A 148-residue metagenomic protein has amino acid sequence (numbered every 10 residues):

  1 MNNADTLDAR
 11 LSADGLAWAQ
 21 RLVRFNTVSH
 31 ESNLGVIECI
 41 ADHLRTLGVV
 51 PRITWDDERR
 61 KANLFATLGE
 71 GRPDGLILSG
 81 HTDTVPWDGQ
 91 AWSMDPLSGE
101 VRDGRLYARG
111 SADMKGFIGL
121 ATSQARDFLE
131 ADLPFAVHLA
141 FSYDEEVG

Functional and structural regions predicted by a protein language model:
N2-S111, D127-P134: Acidic/His- and Gly-rich active-site-bordering loop/insert found across diverse amide/peptide-bond hydrolases
M114-G148: Acidic/histidine-rich catalytic neighborhood of metal-dependent amide-processing enzymes
